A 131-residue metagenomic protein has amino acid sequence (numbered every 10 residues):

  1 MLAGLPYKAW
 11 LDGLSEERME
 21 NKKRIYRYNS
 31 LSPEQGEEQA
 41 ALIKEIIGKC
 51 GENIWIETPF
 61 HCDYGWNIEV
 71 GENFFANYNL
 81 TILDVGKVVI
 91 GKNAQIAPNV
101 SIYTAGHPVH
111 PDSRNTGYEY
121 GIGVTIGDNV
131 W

Functional and structural regions predicted by a protein language model:
M1, G48-C50, I54, C62 (+2 more regions): Hydrophobic beta-strand core residues of beta-sandwich domains
M1-N53: Terminal amphipathic alpha-helical/low-complexity segments used for targeting or macromolecular assembly
F60-V70, F75-W131: Flexible, glycine/small-residue-enriched loop-and-beta-strand segment within the central core of proteins
